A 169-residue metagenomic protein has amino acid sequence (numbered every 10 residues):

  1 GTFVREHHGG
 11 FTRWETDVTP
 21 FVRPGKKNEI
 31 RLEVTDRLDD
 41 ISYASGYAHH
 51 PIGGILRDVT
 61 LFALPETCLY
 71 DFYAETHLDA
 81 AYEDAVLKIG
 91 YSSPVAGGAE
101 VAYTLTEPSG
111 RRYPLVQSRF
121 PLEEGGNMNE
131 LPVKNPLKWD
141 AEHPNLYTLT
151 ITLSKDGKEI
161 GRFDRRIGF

Functional and structural regions predicted by a protein language model:
T2-F169: Secreted/periplasmic carbohydrate-active enzymes, especially glycoside hydrolases
